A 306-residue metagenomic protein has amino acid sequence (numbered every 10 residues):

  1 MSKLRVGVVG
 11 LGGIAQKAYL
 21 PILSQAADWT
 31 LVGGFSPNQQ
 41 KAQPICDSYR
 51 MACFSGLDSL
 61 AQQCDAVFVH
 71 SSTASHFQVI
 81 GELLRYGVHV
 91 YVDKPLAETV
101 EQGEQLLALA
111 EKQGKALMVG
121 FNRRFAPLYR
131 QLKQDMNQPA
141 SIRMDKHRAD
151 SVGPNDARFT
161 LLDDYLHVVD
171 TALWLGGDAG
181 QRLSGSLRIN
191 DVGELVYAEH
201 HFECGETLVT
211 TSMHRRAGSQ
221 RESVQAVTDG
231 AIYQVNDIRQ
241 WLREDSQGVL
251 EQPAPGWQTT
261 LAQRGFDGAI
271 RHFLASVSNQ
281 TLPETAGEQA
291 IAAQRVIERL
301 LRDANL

Functional and structural regions predicted by a protein language model:
M1-Y49, N137, L274, L306: N-terminal Rossmann-like dinucleotide-binding module
A15, S55, V92, L117-V119 (+1 more regions): Hydrophobic residues in well-ordered beta-strands that form the structural core
C46, S59, A66-V69, K115 (+1 more regions): C-terminal helix-rich "cap/oligomerization" subdomain common to oxidoreductases
Y49-Y91, P95-L106: Beta-loop-alpha module in the N-terminal Rossmann-like domain of NAD(P)-dependent dehydrogenases, especially those
A97-V152: A contiguous active-site-proximal alpha/beta segment in oxidoreductase catalytic domains
G120-P127, D150-R182, A269, Q289-A290: Mid-domain beta-loop-alpha active-site segment that forms a flexible, acidic cofactor/metal-binding surface
N122, Q225-E288, A292, L306: C-terminal glycine/acidic-rich active-site capping loop/insertion
D163-Q240, D267, R271-Q280: Contiguous beta-strand/loop segments that form the cofactor/metal-binding neighborhood of enzyme cores
